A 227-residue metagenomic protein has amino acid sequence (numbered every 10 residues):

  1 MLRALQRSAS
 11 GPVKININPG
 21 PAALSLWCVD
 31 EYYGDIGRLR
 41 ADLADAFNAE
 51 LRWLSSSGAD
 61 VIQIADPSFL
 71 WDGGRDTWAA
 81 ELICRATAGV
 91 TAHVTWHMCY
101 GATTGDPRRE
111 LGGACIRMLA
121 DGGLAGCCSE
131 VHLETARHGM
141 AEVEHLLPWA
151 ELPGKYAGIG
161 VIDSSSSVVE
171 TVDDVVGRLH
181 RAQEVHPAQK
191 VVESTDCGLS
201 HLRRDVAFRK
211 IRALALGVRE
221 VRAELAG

Functional and structural regions predicted by a protein language model:
M1-G227: Domain-level signal for soluble alpha/beta catalytic cores
